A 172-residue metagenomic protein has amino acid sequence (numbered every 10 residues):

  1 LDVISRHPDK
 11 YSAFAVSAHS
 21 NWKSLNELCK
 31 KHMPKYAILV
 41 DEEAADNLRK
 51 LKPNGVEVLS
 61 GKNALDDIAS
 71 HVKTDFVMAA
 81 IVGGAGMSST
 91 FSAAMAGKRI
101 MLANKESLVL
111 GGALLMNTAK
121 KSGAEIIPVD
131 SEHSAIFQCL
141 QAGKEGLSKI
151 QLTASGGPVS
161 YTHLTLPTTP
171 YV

Functional and structural regions predicted by a protein language model:
L1-K35: N-terminal Rossmann-like dinucleotide-binding module
C29, V77, G97, I136: Residue-level signal for inorganic ion chemistry
I38-L39, E57-K62: Short acidic-hydrophobic, aromatic-tinged amphipathic segments that line or gate anion-handling sites
L39, M78-A80, L152: Redox-cofactor binding/interface segments in oxidoreductases and associated redox assembly factors
S60-S92: Beta-loop-alpha module in the N-terminal Rossmann-like domain of NAD(P)-dependent dehydrogenases, especially those
M87, F91-A94, G112-L164: Rossmann-like NAD(P)H-binding beta-loop-alpha module
K98-V109: ADP-ribose/adenylate-binding Rossmann-like module
H163, T168-V172: Single conserved hydrophobic/aromatic residue that forms the stacking wall/gate of nucleotide- or nucleobase-binding
